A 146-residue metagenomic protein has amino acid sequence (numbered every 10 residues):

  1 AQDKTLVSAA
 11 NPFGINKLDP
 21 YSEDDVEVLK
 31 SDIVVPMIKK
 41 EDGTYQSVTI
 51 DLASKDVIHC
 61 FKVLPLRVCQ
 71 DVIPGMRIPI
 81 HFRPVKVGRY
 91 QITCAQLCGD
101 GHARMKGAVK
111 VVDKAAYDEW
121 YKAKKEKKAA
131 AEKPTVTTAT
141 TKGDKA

Functional and structural regions predicted by a protein language model:
A1-A146: Non-transmembrane, membrane-proximal soluble domains of secreted or membrane proteins
